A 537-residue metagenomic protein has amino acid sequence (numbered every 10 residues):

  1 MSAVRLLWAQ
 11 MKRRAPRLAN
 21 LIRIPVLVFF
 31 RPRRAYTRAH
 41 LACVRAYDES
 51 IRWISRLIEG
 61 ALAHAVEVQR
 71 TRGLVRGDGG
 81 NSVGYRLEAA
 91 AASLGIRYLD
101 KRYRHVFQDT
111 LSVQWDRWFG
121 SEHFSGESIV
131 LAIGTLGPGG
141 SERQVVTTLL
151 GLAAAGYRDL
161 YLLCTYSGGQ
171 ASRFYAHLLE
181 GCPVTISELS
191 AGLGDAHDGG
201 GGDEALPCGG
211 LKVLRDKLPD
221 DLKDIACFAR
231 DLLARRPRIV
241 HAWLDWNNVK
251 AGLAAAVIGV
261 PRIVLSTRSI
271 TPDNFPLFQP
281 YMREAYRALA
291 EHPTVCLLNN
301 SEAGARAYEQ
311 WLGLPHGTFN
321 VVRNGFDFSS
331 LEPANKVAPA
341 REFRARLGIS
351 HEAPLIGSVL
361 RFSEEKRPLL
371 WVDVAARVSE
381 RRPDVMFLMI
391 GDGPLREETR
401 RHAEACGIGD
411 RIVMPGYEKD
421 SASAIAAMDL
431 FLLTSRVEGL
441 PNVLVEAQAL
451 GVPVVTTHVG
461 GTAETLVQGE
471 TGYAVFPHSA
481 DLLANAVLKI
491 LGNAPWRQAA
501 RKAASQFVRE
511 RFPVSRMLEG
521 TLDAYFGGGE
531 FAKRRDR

Functional and structural regions predicted by a protein language model:
L41-R97, K101-R104, D109, D116-G126 (+2 more regions): N-terminal strand-loop element at the rim of the active site of nucleotide-sugar-dependent glycosyltransferases
G84-S93, H292-P333: A short, active-site helix/loop in glycosyltransferases that binds the activated sugar's phosphate group
E142-L150, P354-E380, P394-R400, D481-L482: A conserved mid-protein helix/loop that constitutes part of the nucleotide-sugar donor-binding site
L163, L444, P453-T456, L466: Short hydrophobic beta-strand element within catalytic cores of glycosyltransferases and related nucleotide-activated
D221, A242-N248, T267: Short His-centered aromatic/hydrophobic patch
E342-A345, E398-R401, K489, W496-E510 (+1 more regions): A short, well-ordered alpha-helix in the C-terminal region of glycosyltransferases
Y417, R436: Aromatic "clamp/platform" in nucleotide-sugar-dependent glycosyltransferases that forms part of the donor/acceptor
V467-G469, Y473-A480, K489-P495: Conserved acidic donor-binding segment of nucleotide-sugar-dependent glycosyltransferases
